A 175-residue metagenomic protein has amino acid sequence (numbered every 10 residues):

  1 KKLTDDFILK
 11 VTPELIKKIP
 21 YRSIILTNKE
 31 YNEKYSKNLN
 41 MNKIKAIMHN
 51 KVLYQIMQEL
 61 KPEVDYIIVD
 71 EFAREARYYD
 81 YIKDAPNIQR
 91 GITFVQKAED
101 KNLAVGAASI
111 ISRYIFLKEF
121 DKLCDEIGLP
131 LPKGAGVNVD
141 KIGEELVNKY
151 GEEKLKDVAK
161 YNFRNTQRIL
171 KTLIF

Functional and structural regions predicted by a protein language model:
K1-F175: RNase H-like, Mg2+-dependent phosphodiesterase core, and more generally RNA phosphate-backbone-engaging helix-loop
